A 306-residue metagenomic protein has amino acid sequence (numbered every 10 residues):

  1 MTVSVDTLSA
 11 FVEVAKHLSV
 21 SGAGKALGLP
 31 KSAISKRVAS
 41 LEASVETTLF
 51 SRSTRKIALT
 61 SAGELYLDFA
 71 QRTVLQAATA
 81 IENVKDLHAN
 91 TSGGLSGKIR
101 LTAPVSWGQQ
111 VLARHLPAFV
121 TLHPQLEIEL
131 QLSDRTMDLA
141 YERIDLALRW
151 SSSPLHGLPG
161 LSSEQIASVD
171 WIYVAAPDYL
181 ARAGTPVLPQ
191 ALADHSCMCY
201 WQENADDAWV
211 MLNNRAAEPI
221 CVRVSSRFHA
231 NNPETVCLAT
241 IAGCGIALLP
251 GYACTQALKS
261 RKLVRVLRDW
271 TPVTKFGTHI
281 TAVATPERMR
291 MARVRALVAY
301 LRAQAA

Functional and structural regions predicted by a protein language model:
V12-G28: Short helix-boundary/capping micro-motifs
L41-E42, L263: Conserved amphipathic alpha-helical core elements
E42-L59: A short LG(V/I)-centered, amphipathic sequence patch enriched for acidic residue(s) preceding the LG motif
T54-I57, E64, L75-R100: Short helix-loop hinge/linker segments at domain boundaries
S96-S162: Central regulatory/effector-binding core of bacterial HTH transcription factors
Y141, L155-T281: C-terminal regulatory
R268-A306: A late-sequence structural motif
